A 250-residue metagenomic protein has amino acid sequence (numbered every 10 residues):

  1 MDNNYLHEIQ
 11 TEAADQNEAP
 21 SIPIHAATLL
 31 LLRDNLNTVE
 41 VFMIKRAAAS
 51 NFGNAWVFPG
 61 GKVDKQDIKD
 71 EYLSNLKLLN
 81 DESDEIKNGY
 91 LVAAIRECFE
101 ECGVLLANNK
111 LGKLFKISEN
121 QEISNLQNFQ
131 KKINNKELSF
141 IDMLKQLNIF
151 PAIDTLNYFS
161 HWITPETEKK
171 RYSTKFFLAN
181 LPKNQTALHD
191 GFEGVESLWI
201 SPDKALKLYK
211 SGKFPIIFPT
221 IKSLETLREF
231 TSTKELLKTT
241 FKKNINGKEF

Functional and structural regions predicted by a protein language model:
M1-F250: N-terminal leader/linker segments that precede catalytic domains of diphosphate-processing enzymes
